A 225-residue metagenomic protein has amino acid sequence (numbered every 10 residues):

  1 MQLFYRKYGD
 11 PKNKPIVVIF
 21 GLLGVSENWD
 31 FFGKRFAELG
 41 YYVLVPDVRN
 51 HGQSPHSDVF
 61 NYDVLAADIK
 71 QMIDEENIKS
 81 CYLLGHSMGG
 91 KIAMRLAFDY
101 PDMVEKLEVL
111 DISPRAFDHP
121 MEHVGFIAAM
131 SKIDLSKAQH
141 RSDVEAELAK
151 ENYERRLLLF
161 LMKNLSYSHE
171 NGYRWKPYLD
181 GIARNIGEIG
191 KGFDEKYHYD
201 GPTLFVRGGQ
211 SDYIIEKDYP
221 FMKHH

Functional and structural regions predicted by a protein language model:
M1-V17, E38-Y41, I78-K79: Alpha/beta-hydrolase fold catalytic core
V17-G21, R207: The conserved beta1-alpha1 loop
G21-G24, S87: Active-site glycine-rich loops that stabilize anionic/oxyanionic intermediates across multiple enzyme folds
L23-F31, V43: Serine-hydrolase catalytic-loop signature spanning alpha/beta hydrolases and amidase-signature enzymes
G33-E38, Y42-L84, M88: Active-site loop/oxyanion-hole signature of alpha/beta-hydrolase fold enzymes
M94-F98, M103-A138: Flexible "cap/lid" loop of the alpha/beta hydrolase fold
S136-G190: Conserved alpha/beta-hydrolase catalytic His-Asp/Glu region
H169-H225: Conserved serine/cysteine hydrolase catalytic core
